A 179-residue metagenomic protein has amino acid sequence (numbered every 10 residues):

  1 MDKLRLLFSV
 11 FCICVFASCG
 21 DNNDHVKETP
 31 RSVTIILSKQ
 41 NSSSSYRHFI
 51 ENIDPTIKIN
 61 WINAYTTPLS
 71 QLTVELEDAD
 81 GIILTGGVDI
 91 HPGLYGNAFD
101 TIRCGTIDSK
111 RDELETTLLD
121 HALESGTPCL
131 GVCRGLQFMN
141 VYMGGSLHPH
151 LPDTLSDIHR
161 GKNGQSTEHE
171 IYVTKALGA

Functional and structural regions predicted by a protein language model:
D2-K3, S18-L130, N140-H148, P152-A179: N-terminal beta1-alpha1 cap of cysteine-dependent amidohydrolase-like domains
L7-V15: Bacterial N-terminal signal peptides
C133: Conserved G/P- and acidic residue-centered "switch" motifs that form tight phosphate/ATP-binding loops in soluble
Q137: Cytosolic ligand/metal-binding cores
